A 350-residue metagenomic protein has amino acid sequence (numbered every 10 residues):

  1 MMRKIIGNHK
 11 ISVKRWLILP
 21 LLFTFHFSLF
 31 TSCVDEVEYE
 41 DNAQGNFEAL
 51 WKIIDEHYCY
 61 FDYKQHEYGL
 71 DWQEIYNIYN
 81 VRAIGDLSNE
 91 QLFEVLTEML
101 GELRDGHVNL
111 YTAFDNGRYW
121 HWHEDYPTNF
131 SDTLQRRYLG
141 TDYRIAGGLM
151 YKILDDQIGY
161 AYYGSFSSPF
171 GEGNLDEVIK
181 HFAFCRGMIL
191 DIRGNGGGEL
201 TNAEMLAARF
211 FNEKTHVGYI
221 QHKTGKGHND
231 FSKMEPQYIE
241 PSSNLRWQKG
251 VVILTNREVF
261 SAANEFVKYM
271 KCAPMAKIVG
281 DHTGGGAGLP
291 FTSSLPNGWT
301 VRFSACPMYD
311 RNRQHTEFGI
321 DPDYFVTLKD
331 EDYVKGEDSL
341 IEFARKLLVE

Functional and structural regions predicted by a protein language model:
M1-E40: Bacterial Sec-dependent N-terminal signal peptides
S32-H222, H228-E235, T292, V349: Flexible, low-complexity junctional segments that flank or bridge functional domains
V34-D55, E90, I158, G196-E350: C-terminal "post-core" interaction segments
